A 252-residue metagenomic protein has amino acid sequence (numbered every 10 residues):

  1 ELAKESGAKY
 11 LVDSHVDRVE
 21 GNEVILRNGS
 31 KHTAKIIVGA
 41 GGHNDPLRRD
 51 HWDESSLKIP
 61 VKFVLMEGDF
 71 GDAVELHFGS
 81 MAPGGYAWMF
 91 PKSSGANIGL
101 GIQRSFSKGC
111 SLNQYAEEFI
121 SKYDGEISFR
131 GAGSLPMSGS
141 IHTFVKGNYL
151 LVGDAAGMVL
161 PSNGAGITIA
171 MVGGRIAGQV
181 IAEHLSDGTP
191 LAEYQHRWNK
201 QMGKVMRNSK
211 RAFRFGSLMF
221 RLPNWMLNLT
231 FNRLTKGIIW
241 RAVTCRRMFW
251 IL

Functional and structural regions predicted by a protein language model:
L2-S128, P136, I141-T143, G157-M158: Predominantly flavin-linked oxidoreductase catalytic cores and closely associated redox partners
S6, I102, G173-I181, A212: Short alpha-helical scaffold segments that flank and stabilize functional sites
I36, F70, S80-A82, S94 (+7 more regions): Solvent-exposed, flexible loop/coil residues
N44-H51, S55, N97-G101, N163-G173 (+2 more regions): Hydrophobic transmembrane alpha-helix bundles
A73-M81, P161, G166, Y194-W198 (+1 more regions): Short flexible/disordered coil segments
G125-A132, T189-A192: Flexible, glycine/charged-enriched surface loops at secondary-structure junctions
S140-M206: Conserved mid-domain beta->alpha element of the FAD-binding
Q179-L252: C-terminal helical "tail/cap" subdomain of flavin- and related membrane-associated enzymes
